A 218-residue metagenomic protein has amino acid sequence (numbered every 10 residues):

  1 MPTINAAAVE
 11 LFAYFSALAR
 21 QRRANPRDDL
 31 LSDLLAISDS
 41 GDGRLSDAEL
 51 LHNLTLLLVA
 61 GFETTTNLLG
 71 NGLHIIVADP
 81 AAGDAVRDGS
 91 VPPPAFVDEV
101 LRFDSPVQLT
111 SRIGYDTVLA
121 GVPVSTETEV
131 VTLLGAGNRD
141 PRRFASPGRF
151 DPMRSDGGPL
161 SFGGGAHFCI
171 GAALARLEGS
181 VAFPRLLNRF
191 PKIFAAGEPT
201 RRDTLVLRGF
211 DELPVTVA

Functional and structural regions predicted by a protein language model:
M1-A218: Cytochrome P450
